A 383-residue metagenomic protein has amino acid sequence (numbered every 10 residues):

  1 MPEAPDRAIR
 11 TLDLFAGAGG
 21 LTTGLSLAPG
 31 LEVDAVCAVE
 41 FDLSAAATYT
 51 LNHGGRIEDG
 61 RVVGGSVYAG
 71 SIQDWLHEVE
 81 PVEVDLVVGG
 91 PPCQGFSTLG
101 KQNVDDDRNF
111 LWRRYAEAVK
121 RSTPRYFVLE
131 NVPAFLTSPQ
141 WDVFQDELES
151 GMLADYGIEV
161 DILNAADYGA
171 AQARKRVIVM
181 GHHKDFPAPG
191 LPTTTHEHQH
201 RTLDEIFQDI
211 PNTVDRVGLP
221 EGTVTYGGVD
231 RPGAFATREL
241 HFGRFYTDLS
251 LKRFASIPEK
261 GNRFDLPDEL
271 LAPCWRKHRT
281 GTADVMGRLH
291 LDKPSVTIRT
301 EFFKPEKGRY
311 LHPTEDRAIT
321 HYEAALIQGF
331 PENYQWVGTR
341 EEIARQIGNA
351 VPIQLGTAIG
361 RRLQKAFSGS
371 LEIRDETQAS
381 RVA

Functional and structural regions predicted by a protein language model:
P2-T123, P133-T137, W141-D146: Core alpha/beta nucleotide-donor-binding catalytic domains of modification enzymes
E3-A4, L153, E332-V337: Short, hydrophobic/aliphatic alpha-helical segments
A8, R174-R176, K293-S295: Extracellular structured ligand-interaction cores
A18, W141, R176, N349-I353 (+1 more regions): Short alpha-helical patches at coil-to-helix transitions and adjacent helical residues in well-structured domains
N52, T194-E197, P313-E315: Short Gly/aromatic-enriched secondary-structure transition segments
W75-V84, F96-H278: Class I S-adenosyl-L-methionine
P91-Q94, K184-D185, F303: Short glycine-rich anion-binding loops that position phosphate/pyrophosphate groups of nucleotides and phosphorylated
P232-A383: C-terminal target-recognition/interaction regions appended to catalytic cores
